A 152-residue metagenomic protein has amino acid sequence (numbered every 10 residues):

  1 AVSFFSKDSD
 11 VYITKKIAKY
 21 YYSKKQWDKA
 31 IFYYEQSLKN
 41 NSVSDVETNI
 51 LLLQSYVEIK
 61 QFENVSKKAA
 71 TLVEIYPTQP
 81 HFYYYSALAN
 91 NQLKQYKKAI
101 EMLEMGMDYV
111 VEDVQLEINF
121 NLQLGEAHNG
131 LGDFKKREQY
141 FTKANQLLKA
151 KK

Functional and structural regions predicted by a protein language model:
V2-S3, E35, A70, E104 (+1 more regions): Alpha-solenoid helical repeat scaffolds
S6-S9, S42-V43, P77, V111 (+1 more regions): Short coil turns that delineate tetratricopeptide repeat
Y12, V46-E47, H81, Q115 (+1 more regions): Start-of-helix register in tetratricopeptide repeats
